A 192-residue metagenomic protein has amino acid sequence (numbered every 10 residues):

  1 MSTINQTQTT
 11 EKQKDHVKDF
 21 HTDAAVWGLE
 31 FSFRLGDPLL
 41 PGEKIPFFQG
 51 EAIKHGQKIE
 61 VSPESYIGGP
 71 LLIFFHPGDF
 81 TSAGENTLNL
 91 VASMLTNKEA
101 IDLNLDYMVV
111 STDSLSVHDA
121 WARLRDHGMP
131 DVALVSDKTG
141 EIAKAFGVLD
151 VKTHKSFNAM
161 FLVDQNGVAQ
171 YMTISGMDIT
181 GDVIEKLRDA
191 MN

Functional and structural regions predicted by a protein language model:
S2-N192: Chalcogenol-based redox active-site neighborhoods
